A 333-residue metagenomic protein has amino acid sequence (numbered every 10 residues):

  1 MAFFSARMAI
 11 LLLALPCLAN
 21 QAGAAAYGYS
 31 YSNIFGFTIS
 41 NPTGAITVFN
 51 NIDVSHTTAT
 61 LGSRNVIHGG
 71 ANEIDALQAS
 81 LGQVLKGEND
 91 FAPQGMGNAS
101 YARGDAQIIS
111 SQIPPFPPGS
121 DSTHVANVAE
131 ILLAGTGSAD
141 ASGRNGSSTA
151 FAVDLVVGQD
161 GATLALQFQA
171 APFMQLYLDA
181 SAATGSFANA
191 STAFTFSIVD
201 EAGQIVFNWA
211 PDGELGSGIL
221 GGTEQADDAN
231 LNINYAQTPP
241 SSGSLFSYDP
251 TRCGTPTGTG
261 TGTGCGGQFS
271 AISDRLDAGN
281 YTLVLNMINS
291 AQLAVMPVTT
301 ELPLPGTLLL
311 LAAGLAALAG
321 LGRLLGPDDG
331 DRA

Functional and structural regions predicted by a protein language model:
M1, A19, L166-F168: Generic low-polarity alpha-helical segments
A2, A9-I10, A14, Q21-Y27 (+1 more regions): Short, threonine-centered small-residue motifs that mark membrane-proximal processing/anchoring sites and TM-junction
A6, A19-N20, G322: Residue-level micro-sites within transmembrane alpha helices that shape and flank functional polar/acidic positions
A19, N51, E88, P327-D329: Intrinsically disordered, low-complexity regulatory regions of eukaryotic regulatory proteins
A25-E301: Helix-boundary and membrane-interface capping/anchor signal
Y177, A317-G320: A generic secondary-structure boundary signal that marks alpha-helix termini
A202, P303, G330-A333: Intrinsically disordered, low-complexity regions of eukaryotic proteins
A319-A333: C-terminal membrane-anchoring or membrane-association module
